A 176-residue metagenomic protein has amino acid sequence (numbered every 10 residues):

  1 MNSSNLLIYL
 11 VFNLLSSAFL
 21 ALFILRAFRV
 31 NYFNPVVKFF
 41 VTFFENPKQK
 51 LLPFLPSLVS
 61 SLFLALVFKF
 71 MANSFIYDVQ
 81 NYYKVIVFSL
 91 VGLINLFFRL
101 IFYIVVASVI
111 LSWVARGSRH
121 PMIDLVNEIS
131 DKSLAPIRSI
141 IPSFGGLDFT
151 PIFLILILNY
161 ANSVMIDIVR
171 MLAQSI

Functional and structural regions predicted by a protein language model:
M1-I176: Selective transmembrane helix interface/packing segments
